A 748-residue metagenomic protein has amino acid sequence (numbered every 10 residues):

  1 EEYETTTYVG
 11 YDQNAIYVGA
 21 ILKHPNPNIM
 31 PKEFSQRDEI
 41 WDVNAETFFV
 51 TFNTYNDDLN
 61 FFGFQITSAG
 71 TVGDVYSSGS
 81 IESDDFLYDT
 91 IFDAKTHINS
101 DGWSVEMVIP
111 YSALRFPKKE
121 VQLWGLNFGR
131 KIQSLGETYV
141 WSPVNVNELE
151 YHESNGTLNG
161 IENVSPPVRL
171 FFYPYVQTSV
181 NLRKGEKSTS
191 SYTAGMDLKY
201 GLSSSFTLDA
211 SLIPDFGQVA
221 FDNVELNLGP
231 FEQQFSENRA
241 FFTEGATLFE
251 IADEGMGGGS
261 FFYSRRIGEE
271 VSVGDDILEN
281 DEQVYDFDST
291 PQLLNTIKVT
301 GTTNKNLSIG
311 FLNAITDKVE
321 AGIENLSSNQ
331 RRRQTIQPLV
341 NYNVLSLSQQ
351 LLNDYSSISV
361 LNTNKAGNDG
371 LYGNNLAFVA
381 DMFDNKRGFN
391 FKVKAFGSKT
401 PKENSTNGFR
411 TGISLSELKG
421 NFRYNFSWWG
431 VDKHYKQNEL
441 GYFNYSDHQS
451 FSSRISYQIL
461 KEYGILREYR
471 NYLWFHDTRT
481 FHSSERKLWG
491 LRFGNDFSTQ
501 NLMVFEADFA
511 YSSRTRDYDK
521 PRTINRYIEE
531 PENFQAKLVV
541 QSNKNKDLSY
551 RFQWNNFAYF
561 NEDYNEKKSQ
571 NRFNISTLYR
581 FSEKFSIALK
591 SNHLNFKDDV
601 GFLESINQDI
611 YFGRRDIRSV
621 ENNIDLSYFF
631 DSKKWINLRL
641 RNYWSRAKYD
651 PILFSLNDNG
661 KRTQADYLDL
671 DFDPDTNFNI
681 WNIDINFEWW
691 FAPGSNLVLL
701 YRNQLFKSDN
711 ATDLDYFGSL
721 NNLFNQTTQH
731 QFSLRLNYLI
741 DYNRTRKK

Functional and structural regions predicted by a protein language model:
E1-L345, G370, Q726: Structural preference for beta-rich elements and adjacent junctions enriched in aromatics
V18, V50, M107, P174 (+10 more regions): Conserved structural-core and active-site-/substrate-pathway-adjacent residues in large, well-folded domains of enzymes
I21-P25, V176-N181, T363, W474-T478 (+1 more regions): Generic short beta-strand segments
P143-S165, V319-K386, M503-N545, R572 (+1 more regions): Outer-membrane beta-barrel transmembrane domain signature of Gram-negative proteins, especially the mid-to-C-terminal
S165-R169, G301-L307, Q349-S356, E462-R467 (+1 more regions): Glycine-rich phosphate/diphosphate-binding loops that line cofactor/substrate pockets in enzymes
P174, A194-L198, F206, L212 (+8 more regions): Extended, hydrophobic alpha-helical segments in both membrane/secreted and soluble proteins
V180-L182, Q349-L351, M382, F560 (+1 more regions): Structural motif corresponding to the C-terminal cap of alpha-helices
Q292-L294, T300, G373, K386-K748: Exposed, low-structure sequence patches enriched in small/polar residues
